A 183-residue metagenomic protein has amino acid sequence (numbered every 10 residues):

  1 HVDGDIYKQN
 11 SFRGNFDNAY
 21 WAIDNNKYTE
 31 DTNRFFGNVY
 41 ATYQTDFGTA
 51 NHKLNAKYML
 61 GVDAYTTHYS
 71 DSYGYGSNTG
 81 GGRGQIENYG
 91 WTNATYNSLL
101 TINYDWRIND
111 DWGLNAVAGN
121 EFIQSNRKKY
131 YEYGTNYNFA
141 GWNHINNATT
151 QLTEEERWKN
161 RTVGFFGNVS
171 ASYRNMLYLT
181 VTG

Functional and structural regions predicted by a protein language model:
H1-W21, D71-I86, N126-E155: Surface-exposed loop/turn segments flanking beta-strands in extracellular/periplasmic regions
R13, D17-Y69, N88-I108, N115 (+2 more regions): Outer-membrane beta-barrel transmembrane strands
G119-E121: N-terminal glycine-rich FAD/FM-binding segment characteristic of electron-transfer flavoproteins
